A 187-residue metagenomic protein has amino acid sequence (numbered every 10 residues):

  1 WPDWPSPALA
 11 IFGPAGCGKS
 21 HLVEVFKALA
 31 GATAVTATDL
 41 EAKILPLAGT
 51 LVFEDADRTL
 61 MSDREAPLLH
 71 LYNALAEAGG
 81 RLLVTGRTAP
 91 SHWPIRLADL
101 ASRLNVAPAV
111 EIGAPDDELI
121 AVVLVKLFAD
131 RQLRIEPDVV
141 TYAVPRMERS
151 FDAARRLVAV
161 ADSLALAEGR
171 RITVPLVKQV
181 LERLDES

Functional and structural regions predicted by a protein language model:
P2-W4, K27-T38: Post-Walker A helix-loop "phosphate-sensing" segment adjacent to the P-loop in P-loop NTPases
S6-L22: Walker A/P-loop nucleotide-binding motif
L45-G86: Conserved nucleotide-sensing/catalytic segment adjacent to the nucleotide-binding pocket in NTP-handling enzymes
P90-N105: Short regulatory helix/loop adjacent to the ATP-binding pocket of P-loop NTPases
A107, A121-R134: Conserved AAA+ ATPase "sensor/coupling" helix adjacent to the nucleotide-binding pocket
A107-L119: Conserved AAA+ ATPase "SRH/arginine-finger" region at the nucleotide-binding site
T141-P145, D152-L166: C-terminal helical "lid" of AAA+/P-loop NTPase domains
A165-R183: Conserved C-terminal helix/linker of AAA+ ATPases
